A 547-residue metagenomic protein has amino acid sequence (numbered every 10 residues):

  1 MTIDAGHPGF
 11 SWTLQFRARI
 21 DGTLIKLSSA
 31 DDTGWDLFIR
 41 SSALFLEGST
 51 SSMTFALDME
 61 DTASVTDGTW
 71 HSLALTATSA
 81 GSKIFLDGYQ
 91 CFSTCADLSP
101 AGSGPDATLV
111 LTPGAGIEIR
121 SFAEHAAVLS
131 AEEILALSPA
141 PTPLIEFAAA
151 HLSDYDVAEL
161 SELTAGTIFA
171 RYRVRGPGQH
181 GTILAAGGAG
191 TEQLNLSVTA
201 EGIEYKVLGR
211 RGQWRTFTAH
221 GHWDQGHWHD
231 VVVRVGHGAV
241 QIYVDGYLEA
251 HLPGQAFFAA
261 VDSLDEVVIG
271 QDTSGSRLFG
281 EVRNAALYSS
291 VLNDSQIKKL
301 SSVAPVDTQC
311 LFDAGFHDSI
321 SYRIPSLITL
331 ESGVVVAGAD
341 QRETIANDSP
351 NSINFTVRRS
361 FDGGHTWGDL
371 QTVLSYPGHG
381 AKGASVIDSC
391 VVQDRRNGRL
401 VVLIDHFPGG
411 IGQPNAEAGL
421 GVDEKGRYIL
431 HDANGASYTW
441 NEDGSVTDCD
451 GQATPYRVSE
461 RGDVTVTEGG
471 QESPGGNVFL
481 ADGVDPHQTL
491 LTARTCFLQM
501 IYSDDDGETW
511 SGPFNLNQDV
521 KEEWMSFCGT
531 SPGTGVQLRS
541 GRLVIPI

Functional and structural regions predicted by a protein language model:
M1-K298, S302-A304: Extracellular glycan-associated modules
S290, K298-I547: Asp-box/BNR beta-propeller blade signature and adjacent active/binding-site loops in extracellular glycan-interacting
